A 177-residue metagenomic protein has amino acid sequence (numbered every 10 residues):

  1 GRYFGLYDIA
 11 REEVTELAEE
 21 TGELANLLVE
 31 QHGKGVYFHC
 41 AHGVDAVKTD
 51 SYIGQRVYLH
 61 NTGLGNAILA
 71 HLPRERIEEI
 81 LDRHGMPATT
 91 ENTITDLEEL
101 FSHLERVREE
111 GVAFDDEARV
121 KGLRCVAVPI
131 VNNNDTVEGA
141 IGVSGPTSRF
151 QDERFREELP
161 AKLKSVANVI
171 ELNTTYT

Functional and structural regions predicted by a protein language model:
G1-H42, S165-I170, T177: Intrinsically disordered, low-complexity terminal regulatory regions
G5-E19, T62, N66-H71, F101 (+1 more regions): Amphipathic alpha-helical segments that line or abut small-molecule/effector binding pockets and mediate allosteric
E19, E117-G122: Short loop/turn motifs at secondary-structure junctions and domain boundaries
T49-R119: Short, solvent-exposed recognition segments
R124-V128: Short hydrophobic beta-strand micro-motif common in sensory/regulatory domains
I130-N133: Sensor-regulatory modules in signal-transduction proteins
V137: Glycine-rich acetyl-CoA-binding "A-motif" of GNAT/NAT acetyltransferases
A140-T177: Juxtadomain coupling helices with adjacent low-complexity linkers
